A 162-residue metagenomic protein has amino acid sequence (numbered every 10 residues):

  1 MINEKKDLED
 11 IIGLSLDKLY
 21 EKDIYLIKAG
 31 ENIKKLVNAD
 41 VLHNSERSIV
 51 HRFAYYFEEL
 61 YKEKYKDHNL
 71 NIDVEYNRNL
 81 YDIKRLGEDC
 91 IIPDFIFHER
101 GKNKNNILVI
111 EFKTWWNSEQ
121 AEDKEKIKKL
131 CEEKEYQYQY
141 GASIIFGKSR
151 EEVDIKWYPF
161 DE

Functional and structural regions predicted by a protein language model:
M1-F57: Charged, often low-complexity linker/regulatory segments
K18, K22, L80, W116: Feature marks short, surface-exposed loop/turn motifs that line or immediately flank catalytic pockets and channel
Y55, E63, C90: Catalytic phosphate/metal-binding cores of nucleic-acid and nucleotide-processing enzymes, i.e., regions that mediate
E58-E63, E132: A general structural signal for alpha-helical elements within enzymatic catalytic domains
D67-N103: Active-site metal-binding core of divalent-cation-utilizing nuclease and nuclease-like domains
D94-F97, N106-W116, I127: Conserved catalytic cores of phosphodiester-cleaving nucleases, focusing on short active-site segments
W115-E133: Mg2+/Mn2+-dependent nuclease catalytic core
E132-E133, Y140-E162: Domain-level recognition of nuclease-like catalytic cores that cleave nucleotide substrates
